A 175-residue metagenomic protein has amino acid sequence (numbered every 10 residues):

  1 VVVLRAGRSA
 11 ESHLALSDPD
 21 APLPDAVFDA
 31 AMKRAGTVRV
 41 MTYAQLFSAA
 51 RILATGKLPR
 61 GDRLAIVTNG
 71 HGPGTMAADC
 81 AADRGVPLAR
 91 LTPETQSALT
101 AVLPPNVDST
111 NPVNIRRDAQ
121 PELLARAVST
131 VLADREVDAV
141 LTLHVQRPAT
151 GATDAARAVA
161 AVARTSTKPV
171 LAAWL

Functional and structural regions predicted by a protein language model:
R5-P73, A77-A89, A156-L175: Peripheral docking tails and interdomain loops at the edges of cofactor- or intermediate-handling domains
A10-S12, K33, R60-Q146, D154: Short glycine-cluster motifs
V38-T42, D118, Q146-T150: Short, glycine-rich nucleotide/cofactor-binding loops
